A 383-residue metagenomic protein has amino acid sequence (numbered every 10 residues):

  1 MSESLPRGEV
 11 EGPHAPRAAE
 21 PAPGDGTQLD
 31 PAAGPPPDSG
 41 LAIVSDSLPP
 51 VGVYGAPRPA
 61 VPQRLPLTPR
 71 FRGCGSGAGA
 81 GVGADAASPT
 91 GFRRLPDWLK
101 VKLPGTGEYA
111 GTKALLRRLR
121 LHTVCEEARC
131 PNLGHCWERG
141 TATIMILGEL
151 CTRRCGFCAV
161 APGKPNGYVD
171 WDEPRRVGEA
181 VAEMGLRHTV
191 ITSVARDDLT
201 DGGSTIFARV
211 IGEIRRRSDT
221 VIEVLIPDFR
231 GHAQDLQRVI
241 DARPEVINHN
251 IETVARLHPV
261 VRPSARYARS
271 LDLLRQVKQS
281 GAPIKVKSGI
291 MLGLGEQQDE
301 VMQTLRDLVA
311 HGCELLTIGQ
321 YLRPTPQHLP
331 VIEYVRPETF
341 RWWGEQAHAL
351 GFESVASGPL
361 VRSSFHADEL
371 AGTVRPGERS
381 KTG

Functional and structural regions predicted by a protein language model:
M1-E3, L29-D30, G34, D38-T143 (+5 more regions): Auxiliary Fe-S-binding modules of radical SAM enzymes
G8-V10: Glycine-biased, low-complexity coil/linker segments
V124-C136, L147-P162: Local cysteine-cluster metal-coordination motifs and their immediate loop/turn environment, predominantly Fe-S cluster
E126, I146-L147, T192, L225 (+2 more regions): A secondary-structure boundary/capping signal
E149-T152, L186, E252-V254, Y321-R323: Short connector loops/turns at beta-strand edges and beta->alpha or beta->beta junctions
L150, R154, A159, G185 (+4 more regions): Conserved functional loop/turn residues at catalytic and ligand-binding sites
A159-R176, V181-L274, K287, M291 (+1 more regions): Core AdoMet radical
